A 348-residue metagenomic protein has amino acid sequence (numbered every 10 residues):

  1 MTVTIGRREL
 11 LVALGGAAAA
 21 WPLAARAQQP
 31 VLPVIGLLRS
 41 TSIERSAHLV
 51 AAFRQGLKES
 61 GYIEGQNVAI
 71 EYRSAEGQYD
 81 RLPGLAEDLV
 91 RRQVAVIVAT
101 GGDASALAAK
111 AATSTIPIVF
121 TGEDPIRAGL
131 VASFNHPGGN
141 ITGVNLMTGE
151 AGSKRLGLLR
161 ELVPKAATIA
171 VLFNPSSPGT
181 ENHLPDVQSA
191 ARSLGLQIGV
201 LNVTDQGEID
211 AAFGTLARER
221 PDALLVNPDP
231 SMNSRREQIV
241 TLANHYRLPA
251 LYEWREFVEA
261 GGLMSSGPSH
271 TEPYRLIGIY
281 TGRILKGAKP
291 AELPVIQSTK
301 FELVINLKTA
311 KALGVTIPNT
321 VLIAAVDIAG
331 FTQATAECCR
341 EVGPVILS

Functional and structural regions predicted by a protein language model:
M1-S348: Short hydrophobic alpha-helices and adjacent helix-cap/hinge residues
